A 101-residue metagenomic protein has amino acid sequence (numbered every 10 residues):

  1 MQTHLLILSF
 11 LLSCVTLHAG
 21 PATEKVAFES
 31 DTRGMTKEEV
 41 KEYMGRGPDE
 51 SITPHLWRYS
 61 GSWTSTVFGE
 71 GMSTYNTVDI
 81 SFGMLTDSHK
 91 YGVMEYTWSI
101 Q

Functional and structural regions predicted by a protein language model:
M1-Q2: N-terminal hydrophobic targeting signals that begin at the initiator methionine
L5-S13: Sec-dependent N-terminal signal peptides
C14-H18: C-terminal segment of classical bacterial N-terminal signal peptides
A19-Q101: Residues within mature, well-folded domains
